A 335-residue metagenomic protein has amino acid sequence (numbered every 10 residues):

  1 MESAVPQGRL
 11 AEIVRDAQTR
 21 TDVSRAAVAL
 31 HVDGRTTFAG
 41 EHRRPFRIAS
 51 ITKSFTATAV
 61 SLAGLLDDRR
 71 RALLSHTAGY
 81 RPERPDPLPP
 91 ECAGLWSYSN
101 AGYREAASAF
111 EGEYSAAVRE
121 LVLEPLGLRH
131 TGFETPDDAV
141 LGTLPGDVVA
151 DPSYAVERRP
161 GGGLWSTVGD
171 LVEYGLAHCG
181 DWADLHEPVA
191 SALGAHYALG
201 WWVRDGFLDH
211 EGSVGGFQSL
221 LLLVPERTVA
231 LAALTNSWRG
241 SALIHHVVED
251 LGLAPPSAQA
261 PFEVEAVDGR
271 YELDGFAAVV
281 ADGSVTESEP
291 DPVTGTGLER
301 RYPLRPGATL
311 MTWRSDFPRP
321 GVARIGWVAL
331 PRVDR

Functional and structural regions predicted by a protein language model:
M1-R9, V333-R335: Actinobacteria-biased recognition of intrinsically disordered, low-complexity terminal regions
Q7-R15, R119, D268: Short amphipathic alpha-helical segments
E12-P45, A59, R71, S75 (+1 more regions): A short, well-structured edge-of-sheet supersecondary motif
V32-R35, D68-P225: Short, surface-exposed loop or secondary-structure junction motifs that flank catalytic or metal-binding residues
T37, L220-S237: Short, well-ordered beta-strand elements
F46-A49, W96: Catalytic tyrosine of NAD(P)H-dependent dehydrogenase/reductases that use a Tyr as the general acid/base
T52-T56: Active/ligand-binding-proximal structured segments within catalytic/core domains that scaffold catalytic residues
H246-R335: Peripheral terminal and inter-domain segments
